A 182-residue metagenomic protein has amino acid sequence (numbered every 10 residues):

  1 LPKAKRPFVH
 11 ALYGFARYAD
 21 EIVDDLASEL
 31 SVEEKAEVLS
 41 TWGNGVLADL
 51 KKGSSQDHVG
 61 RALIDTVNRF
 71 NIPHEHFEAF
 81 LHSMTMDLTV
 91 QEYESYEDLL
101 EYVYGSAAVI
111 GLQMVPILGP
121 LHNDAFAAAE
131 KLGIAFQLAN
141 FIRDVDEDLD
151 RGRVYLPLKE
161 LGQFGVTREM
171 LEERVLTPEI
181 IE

Functional and structural regions predicted by a protein language model:
L1-E182: Acidic catalytic motifs of isoprenoid enzymes
